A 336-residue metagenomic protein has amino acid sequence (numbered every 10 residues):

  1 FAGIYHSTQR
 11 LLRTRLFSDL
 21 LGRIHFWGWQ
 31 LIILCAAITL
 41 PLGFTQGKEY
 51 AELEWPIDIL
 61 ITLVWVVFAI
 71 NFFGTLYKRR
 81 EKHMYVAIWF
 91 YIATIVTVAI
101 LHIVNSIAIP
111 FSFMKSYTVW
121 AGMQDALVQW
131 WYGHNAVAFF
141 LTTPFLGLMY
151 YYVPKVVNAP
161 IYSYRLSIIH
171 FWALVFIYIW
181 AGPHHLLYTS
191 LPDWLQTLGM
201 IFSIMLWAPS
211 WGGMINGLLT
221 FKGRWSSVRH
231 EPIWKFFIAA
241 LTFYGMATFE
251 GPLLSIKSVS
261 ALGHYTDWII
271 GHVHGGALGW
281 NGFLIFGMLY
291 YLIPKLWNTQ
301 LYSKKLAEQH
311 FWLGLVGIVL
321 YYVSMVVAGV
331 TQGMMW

Functional and structural regions predicted by a protein language model:
F1-F44, P56-L76, I88-F113, W130-V156 (+5 more regions): Hydrophobic cores of alpha-helical transmembrane segments in multi-pass integral membrane proteins
Q46-E49, T189-P192, A261-H264: Membrane-interface helix termini and inter-helical loops of multi-pass transporters
E49-L53, S116-A121: Surface-exposed loop and adjacent secondary-structure segments within mature catalytic domains
R79-R80, A159: Alpha-helical transmembrane bundle and helix-membrane interface signal in multi-pass integral membrane proteins
T118-W131, L262-Y265: Juxtamembrane membrane-water interface segments that cap and precede transmembrane helices
R224-S227: Membrane-interfacial, low-structure loops and terminal tails that flank and connect transmembrane helices in multi-pass
